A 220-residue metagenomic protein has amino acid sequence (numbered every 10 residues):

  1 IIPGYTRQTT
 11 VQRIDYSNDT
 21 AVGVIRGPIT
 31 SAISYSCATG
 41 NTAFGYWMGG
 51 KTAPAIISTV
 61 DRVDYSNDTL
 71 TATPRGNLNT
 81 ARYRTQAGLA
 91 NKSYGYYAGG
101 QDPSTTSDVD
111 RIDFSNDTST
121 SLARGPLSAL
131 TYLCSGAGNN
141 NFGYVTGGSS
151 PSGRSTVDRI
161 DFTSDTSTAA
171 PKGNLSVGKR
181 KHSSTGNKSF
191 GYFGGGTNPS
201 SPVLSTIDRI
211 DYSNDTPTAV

Functional and structural regions predicted by a protein language model:
I1-V220: Polar, enzyme-active/binding microenvironments
